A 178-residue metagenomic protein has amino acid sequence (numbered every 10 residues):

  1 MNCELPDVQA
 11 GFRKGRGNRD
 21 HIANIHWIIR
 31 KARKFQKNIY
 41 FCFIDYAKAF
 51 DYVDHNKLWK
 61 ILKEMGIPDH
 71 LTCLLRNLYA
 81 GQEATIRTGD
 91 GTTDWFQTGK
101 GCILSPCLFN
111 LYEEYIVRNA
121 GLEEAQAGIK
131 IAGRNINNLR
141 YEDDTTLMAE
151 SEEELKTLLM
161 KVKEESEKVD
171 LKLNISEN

Functional and structural regions predicted by a protein language model:
M1-N178: Nucleotidyl polymerases of mobile genetic elements and RNA viruses
